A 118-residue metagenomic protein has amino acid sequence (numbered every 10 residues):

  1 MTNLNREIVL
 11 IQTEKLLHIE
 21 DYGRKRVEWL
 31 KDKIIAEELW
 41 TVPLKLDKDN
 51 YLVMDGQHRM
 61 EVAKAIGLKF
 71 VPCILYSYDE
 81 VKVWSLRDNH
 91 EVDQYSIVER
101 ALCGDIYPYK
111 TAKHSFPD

Functional and structural regions predicted by a protein language model:
M1-L52, E61-K64, L68-P72, Y76-S77: Short alpha-helix boundary/capping and kink motifs at helix termini
I19-Y22, L52-D118: Basic- and aromatic-enriched surface patches that contact anionic nucleotides/nucleic acids
